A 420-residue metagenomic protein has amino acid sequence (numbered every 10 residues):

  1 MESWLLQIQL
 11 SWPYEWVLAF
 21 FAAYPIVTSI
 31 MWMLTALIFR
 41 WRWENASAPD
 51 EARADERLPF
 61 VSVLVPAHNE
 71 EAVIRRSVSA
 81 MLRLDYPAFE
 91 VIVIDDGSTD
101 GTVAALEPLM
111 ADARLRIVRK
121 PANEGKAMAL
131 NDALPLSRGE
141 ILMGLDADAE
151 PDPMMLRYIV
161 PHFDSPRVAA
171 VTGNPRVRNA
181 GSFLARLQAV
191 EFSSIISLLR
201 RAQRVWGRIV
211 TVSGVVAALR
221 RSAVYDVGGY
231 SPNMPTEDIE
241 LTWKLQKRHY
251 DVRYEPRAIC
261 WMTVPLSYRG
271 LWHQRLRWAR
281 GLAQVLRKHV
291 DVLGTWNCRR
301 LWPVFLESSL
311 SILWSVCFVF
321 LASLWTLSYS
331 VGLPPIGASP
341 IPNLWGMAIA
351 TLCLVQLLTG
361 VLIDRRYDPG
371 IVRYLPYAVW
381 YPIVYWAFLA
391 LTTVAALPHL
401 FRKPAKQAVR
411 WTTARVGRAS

Functional and structural regions predicted by a protein language model:
M1-S79: N-proximal low-complexity "stem/linker" segments adjacent to membrane-targeting elements
V27, M31, A36-I38, M110-A111 (+6 more regions): Long helical/loop segments within the catalytic core of UDP-sugar-dependent glycosyltransferases, especially the large
I38-R40, A46, R53-D55, L310-K403: Membrane-embedded multi-pass helical conduit in multi-pass membrane proteins, especially envelope-biosynthetic
P59-S62, E90, Y225, E240: Cell-envelope/extracellular polymer assembly enzymes that use nucleotide-activated donors
R75-R76, D100-P108, M154: Acidic helix N-cap motif at the loop->helix transition within catalytic regions of sugar-transfer enzymes
S79-A88: Short, acidic, metal-binding catalytic loop of nucleotide-sugar glycosyltransferases
A88-G97, R116-K120: Short beta-strand/loop segment that forms part of the nucleotide-sugar
